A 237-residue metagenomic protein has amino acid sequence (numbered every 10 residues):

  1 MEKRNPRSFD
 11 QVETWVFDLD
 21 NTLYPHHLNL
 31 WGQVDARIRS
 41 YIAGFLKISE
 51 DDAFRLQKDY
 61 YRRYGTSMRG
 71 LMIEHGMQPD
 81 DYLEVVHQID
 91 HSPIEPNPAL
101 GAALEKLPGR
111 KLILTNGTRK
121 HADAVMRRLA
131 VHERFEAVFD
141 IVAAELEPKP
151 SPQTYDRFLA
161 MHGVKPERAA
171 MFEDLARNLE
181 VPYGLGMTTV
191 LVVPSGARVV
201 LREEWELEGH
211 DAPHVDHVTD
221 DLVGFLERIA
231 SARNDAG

Functional and structural regions predicted by a protein language model:
M1-V12, E105, L112, T118-R119 (+1 more regions): Asp-based, Mg2+/Mn2+-dependent phosphohydrolase catalytic module
E2-F17, T22-G101, K120: N-terminal helical cap/lid subdomain that shapes the substrate entry/recognition surface in HAD-like hydrolases
N29, K58-D59, I94, I113 (+2 more regions): Residue-level marker of alpha-helix boundaries and capping positions
